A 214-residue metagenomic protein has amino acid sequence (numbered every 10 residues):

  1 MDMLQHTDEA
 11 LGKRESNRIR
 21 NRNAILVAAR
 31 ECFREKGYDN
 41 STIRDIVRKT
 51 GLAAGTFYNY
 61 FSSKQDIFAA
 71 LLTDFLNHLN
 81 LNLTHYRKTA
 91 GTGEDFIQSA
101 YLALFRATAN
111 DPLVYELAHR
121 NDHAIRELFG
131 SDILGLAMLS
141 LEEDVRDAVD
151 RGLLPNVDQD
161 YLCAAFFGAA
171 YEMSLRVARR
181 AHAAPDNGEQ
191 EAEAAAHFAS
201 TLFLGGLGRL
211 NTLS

Functional and structural regions predicted by a protein language model:
M1-E9, R106, L139, E143-R151 (+2 more regions): C-terminal peripheral helix-coil segments that are non-catalytic and often amphipathic
M1-K36, I43-K49, D66: Basic, helix-initiating cap at the start of DNA-binding domains
Y38-D39, L154: Conserved hydrophobic residue
G51-F61: Short hydrophobic/aromatic patch on the recognition helix
F61, F68-F75, A118: Alpha-helical DNA-contacting segments of helix-turn-helix folds
A70, L81-N110, L162-F166, E193-A196: Hydrophobic alpha-helical connector segments
N77-N80, T84, R126-L153, D160-A164 (+3 more regions): Amphipathic alpha-helical packing segments from all-alpha helical-bundle domains
Y115-H119, E127, V157, D186-N187 (+1 more regions): Short, hydrophobic secondary-structure boundary micro-motifs
